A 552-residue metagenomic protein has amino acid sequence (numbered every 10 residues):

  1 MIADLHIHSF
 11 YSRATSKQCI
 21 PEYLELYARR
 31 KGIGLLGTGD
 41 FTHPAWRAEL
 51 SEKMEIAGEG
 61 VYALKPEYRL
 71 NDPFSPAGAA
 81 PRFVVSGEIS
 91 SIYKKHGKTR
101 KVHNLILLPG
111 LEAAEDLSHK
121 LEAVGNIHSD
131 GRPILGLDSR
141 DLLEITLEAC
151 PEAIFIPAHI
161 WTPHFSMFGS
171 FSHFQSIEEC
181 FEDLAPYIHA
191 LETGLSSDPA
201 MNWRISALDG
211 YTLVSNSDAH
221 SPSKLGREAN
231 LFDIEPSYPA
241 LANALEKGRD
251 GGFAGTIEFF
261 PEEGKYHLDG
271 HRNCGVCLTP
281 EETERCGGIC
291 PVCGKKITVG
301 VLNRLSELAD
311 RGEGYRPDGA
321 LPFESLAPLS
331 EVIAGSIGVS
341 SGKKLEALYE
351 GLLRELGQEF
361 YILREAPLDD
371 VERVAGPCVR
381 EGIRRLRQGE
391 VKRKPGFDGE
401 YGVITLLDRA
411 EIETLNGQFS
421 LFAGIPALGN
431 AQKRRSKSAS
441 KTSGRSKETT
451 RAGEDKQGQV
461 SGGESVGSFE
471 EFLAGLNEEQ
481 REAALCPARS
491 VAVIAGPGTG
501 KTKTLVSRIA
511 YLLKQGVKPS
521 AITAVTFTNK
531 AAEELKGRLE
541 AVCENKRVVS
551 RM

Functional and structural regions predicted by a protein language model:
D4-L5, L36-F41, V84-G87, I156-A158 (+2 more regions): Active-site neighborhood of phospho(di)ester-bond hydrolases with catalytic His/Asp-centered motifs
I7-I20: Active-site mouth loops of central-metabolism enzymes
F10-S12, T38-R47, I92, A113 (+3 more regions): Active-site environment of divalent metal-dependent phosphoester hydrolases
S12, R47-H189, G417: Extended substrate/RNA-proximal surfaces in nucleic-acid metabolism proteins
T15-S16, R47-S51, F165-S172, W203 (+2 more regions): Histidine/acidic-residue-rich catalytic or RNA/ligand-binding cores of hydrolases and nuclease-related proteins
L26, P44, M54-E55, S75 (+8 more regions): C-terminal functional module detector
L26-W46, I154-I156: Divalent metal-dependent hydrolysis catalytic cores, especially in the metallo-beta-lactamase
Q459-M552: P-loop NTPase Walker
